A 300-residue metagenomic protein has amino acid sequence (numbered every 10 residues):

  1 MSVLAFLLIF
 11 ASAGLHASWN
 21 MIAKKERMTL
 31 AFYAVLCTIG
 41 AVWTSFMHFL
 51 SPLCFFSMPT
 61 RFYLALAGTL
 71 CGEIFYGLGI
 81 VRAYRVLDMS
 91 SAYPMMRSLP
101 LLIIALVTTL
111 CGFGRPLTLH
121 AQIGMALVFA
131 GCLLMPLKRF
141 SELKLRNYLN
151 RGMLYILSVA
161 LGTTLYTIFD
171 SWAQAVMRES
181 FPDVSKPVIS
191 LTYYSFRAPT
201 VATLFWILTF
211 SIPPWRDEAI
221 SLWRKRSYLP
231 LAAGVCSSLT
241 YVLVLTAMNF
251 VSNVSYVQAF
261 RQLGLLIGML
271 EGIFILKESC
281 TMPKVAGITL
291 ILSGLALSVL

Functional and structural regions predicted by a protein language model:
M1-M89, A130-L133, L137-L157, L161 (+3 more regions): Membrane-interface interhelical linkers
L7-L8, C236-L300: C-terminal appended segment following the main domain
G14, S18, F75, L99-L106 (+3 more regions): Residue positions within transmembrane alpha-helices of multi-pass solute transporters
S18, I22, G79, L106-L110 (+3 more regions): Hydrophobic side-chain positions within alpha-helical transmembrane segments of multi-pass secondary transporters
T44, I104-T109, T118-R139, P283-L300: Hydrophobic transmembrane alpha-helices of multi-pass small-molecule transport proteins
G68-E73, V81-A130, P199, N253-G272: Specific alpha-helical transmembrane segments that line the substrate/conduction pathway and gating interfaces
T109, S171-S180: Short regulatory "switch" loops immediately downstream of catalytic or recognition motifs within protein catalytic
Y166-A175, L245: Extracytoplasmic gate region of multi-pass secondary transporters
